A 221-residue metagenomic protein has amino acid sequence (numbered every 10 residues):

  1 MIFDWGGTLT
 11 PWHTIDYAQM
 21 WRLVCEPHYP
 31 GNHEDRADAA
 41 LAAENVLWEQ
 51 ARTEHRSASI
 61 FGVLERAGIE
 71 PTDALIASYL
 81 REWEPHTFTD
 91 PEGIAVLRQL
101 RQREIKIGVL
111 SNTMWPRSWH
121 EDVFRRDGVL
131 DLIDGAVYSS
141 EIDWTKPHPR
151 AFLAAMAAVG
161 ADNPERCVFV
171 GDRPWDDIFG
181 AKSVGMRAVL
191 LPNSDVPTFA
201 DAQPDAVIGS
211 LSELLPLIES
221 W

Functional and structural regions predicted by a protein language model:
M1-F3, E34, I94, R98-R101 (+2 more regions): Asp-based, Mg2+/Mn2+-dependent phosphohydrolase catalytic module
M1-R103, P116-S118: N-terminal helical cap/lid subdomain that shapes the substrate entry/recognition surface in HAD-like hydrolases
